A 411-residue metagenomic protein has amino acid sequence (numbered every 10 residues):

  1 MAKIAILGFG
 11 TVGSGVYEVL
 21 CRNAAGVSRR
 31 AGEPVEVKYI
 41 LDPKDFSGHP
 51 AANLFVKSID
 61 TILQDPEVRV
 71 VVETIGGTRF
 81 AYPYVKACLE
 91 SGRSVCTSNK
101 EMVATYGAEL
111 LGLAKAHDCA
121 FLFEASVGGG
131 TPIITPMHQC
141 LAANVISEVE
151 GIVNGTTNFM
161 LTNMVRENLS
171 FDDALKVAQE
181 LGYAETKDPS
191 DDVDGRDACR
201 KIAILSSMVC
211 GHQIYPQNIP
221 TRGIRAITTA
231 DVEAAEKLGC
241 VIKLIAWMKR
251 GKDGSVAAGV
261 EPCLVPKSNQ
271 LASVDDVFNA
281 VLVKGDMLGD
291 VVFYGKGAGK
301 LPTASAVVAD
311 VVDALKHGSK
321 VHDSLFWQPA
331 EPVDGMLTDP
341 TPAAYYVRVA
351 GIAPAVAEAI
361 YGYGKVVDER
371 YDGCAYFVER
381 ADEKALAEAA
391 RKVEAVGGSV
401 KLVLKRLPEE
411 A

Functional and structural regions predicted by a protein language model:
M1-S91: N-terminal glycine-/serine-/threonine-rich beta1-alpha1-beta2 phosphate-ribose binding loop of Rossmann-like
P34, D188, D192, Q213-T221 (+2 more regions): Flexible, glycine/charged-enriched surface loops at secondary-structure junctions
V68, K115-D197, I204: Rossmann-like NAD(P)H-binding beta-loop-alpha module
A81-A87, S91, K100-H138: Rossmann-fold NAD(P)-binding glycine/threonine-rich loop
S94-C96: A short hydrophobic/small-residue beta-strand
I146-E150, N158-L161, V165, Y183-S190 (+2 more regions): Catalytic, metal-anchored helix/loop core of enzyme active sites in primary metabolism
D173-S273, F278-A280: Substrate-binding/catalytic subdomain of NAD(P)-dependent oxidoreductase enzymes
V311-A411: A conserved regulatory-domain signal marking ACT and ACT-like small-molecule sensing domains and adjacent regulatory
